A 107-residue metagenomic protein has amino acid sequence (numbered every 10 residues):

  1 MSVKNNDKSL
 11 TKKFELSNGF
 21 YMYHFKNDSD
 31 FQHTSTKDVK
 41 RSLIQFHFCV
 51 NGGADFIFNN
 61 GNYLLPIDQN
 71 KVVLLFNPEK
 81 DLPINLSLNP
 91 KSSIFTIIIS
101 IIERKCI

Functional and structural regions predicted by a protein language model:
M1-S2: Short Lys/Arg-enriched alpha/beta "domain-start" segment
N6, L10-I107: N-terminal regulatory/effector-sensing and dimerization cores that precede helix-turn-helix DNA-binding domains
